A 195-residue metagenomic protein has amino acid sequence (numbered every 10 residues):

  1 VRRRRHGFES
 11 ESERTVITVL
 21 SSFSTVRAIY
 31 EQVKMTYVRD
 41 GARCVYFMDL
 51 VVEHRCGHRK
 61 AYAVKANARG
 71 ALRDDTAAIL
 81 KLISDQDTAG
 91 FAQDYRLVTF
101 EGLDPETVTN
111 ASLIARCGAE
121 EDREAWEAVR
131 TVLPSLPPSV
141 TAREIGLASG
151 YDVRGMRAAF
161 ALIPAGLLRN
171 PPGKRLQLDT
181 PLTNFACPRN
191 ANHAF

Functional and structural regions predicted by a protein language model:
V1-F195: Electrostatic, structured charged patches in enzyme active sites and in nucleic-acid/phosphate-binding
